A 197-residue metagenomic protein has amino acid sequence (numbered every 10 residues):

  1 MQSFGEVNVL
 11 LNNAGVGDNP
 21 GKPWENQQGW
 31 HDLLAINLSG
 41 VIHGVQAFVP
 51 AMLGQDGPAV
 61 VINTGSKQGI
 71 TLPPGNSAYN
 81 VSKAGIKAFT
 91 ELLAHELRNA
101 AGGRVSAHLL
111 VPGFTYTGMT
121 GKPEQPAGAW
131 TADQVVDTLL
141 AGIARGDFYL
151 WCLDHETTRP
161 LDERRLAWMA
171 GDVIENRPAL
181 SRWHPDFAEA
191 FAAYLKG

Functional and structural regions predicted by a protein language model:
M1-G5: Conserved amphipathic alpha-helix within the SDR
N13-D18: Conserved NAD(P)H cofactor-binding loop of Rossmann-fold oxidoreductase domains
G21-L34: Substrate-binding pocket helix/loop in short-chain dehydrogenase/reductase
V45, S82: Active-site helix of classical SDR
S66: Residue(s) in the substrate-gating loop at a strand-loop-helix junction that position the organic substrate next
P73-S77: Active-site loop immediately N-terminal to the catalytic Tyr-X3-Lys motif of short-chain dehydrogenase/reductase
H95-R159, M169-A170: SDR active-site lid
